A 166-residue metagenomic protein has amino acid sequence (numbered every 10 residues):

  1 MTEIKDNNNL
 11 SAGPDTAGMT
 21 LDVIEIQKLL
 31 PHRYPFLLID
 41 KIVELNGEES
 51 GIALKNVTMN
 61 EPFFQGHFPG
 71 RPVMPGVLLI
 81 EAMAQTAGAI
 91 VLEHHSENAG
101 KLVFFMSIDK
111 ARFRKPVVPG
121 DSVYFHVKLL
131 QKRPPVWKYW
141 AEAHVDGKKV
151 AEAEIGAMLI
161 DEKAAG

Functional and structural regions predicted by a protein language model:
M1-L38, E44: N-terminal leader/capping segments at the start of a protein or of a new domain
T2-E3, S11-T20, A87-Y124, V150-E152 (+1 more regions): Hydrophobic beta-strand-centered segment that forms part of the acyl-chain substrate-binding groove
Q27, G70, F113-K115: Beta-strand-rich interaction surfaces with strong enrichment in secreted/lumenal proteins
R33-M74: Catalytic strand-loop segment that frames the active site of acyl-thioester-processing enzymes
L37, E48-I52, S122-Y124, V136-K138 (+1 more regions): Intrinsic-disorder/low-complexity, polar/charged segments enriched in Ser/Thr/Lys/Arg/Asp/Glu/Gln
I42, I108-D146: Hydrophobic beta-sheet segments that form the core/acyl-binding groove of ACP/CoA-dependent acyl-chain-processing
E49, M74-N98: Active-site helix/loop of acyl-thioester processing domains in fatty-acid/polyketide metabolism, spanning hotdog-fold
K132, V136-K138, E142-G166: Mixed-charge, glycine-accented linear interaction segment located at domain edges/termini
